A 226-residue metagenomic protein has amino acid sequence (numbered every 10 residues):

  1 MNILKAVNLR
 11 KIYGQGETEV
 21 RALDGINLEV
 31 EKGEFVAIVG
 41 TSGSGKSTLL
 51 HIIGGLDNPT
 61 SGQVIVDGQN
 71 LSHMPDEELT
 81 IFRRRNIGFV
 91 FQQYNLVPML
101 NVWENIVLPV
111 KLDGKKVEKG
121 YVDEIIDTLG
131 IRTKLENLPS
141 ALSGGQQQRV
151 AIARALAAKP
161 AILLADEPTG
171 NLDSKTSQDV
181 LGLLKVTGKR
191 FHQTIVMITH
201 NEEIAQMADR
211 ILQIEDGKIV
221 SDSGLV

Functional and structural regions predicted by a protein language model:
N2-I214: ABC family nucleotide-binding domain
I211-S223: H-loop (His-switch) and adjacent beta-strand-loop-beta switch element of ABC-type ATPase nucleotide-binding domains
